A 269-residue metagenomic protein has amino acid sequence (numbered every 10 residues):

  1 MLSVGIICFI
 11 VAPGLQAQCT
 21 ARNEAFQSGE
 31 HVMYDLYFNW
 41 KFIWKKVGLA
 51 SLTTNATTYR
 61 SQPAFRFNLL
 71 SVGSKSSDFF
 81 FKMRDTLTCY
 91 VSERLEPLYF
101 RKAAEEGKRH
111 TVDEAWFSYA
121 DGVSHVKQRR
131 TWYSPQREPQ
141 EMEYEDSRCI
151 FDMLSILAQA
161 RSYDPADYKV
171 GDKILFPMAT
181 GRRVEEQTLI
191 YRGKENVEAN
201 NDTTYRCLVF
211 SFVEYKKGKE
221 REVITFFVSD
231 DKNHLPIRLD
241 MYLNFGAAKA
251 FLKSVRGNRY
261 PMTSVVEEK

Functional and structural regions predicted by a protein language model:
L2-A12: Bacterial N-terminal signal peptides
P13-A17: Sec/Tat signal peptide C-region and signal peptidase I cleavage site
Q18-Y119, Y163-K269: Acidic, serine/threonine-rich low-complexity disordered tracts
V123-A179: Active-site/ligand-binding surface loops and adjacent short beta/alpha elements that line catalytic pockets across
